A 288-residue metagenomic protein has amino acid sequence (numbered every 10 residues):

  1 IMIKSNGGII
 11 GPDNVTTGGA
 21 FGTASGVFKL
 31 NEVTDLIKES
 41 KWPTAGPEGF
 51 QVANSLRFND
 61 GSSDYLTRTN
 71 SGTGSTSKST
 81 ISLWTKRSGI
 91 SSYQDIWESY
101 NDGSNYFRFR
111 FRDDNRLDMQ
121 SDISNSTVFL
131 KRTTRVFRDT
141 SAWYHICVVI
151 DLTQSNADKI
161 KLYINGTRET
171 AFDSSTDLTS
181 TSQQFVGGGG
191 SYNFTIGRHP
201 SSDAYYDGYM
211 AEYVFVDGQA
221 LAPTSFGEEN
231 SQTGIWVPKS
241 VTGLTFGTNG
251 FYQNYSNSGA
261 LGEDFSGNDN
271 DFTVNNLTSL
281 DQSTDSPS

Functional and structural regions predicted by a protein language model:
I3-G8, P12-N54, N59, S155-N156 (+3 more regions): Extended recognition patches within non-cytosolic domains
N59-S79, F129-F137, H199-S202, V237-L244: Short surface loop/edge beta-strand patches of beta-sandwich-type extracellular domains that form ligand-contact sites
S62-Q120, Q154-N156, Q219-T224: Extracellular glycan-recognition modules
I81-G89, I146-V148, I196, M210-F215 (+2 more regions): Short hydrophobic/aromatic patches on beta-strands that form ligand-binding or substrate-lining surfaces
L83, S141-L152, L162: Short tryptophan-centered beta-strand motifs in secreted/extracellular beta-sheet-rich domains of glycan-recognition
Q120-H145: Short, aromatic/His-centered strand-loop micro-motif at the edge of beta-sheets
I164-S191, W236: Short, solvent-exposed beta-strand-to-loop segments that form ligand-recognition rims of beta-rich domains
Q184-M210: Extracellular glycan-interaction patches encoded by glycine-rich segments
